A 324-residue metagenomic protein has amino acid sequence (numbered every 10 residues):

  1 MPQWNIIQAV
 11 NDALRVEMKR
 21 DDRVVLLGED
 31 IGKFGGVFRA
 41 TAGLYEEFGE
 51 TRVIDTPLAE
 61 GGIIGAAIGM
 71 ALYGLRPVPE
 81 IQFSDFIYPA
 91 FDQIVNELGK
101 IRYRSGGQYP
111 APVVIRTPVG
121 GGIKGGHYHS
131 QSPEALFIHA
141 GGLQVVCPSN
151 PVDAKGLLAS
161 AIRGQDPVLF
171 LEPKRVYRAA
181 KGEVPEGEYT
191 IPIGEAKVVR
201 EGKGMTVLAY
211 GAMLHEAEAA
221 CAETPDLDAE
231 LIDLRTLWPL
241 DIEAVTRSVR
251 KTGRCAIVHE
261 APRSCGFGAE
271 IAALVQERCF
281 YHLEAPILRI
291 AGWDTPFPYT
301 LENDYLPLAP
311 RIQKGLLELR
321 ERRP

Functional and structural regions predicted by a protein language model:
M1-P167, L171, V176, N303: Thiamine diphosphate
I31, F38-E47, E60, Y109-V114 (+2 more regions): Thiamine diphosphate
